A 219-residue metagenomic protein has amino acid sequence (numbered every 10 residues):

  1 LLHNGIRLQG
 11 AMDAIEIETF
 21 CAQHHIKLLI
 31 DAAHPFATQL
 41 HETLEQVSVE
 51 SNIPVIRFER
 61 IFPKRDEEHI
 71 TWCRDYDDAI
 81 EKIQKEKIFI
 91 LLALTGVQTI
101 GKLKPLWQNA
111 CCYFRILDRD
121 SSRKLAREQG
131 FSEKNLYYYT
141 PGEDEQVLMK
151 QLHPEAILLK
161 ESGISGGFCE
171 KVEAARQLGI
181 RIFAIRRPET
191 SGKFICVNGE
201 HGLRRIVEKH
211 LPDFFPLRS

Functional and structural regions predicted by a protein language model:
L1-A11, E67-E68, R123-Q129: N-terminal beta-loop-helix "entrance" segment that forms/cooperates in small-molecule cofactor or anionic ligand
N4-C21, L136-D144: Glycine-rich, highly charged phosphate/nucleotide-binding loops
R7-A11, H69-A79, L136-Y139, I195-L203: Short acidic-hydrophobic, aromatic-tinged amphipathic segments that line or gate anion-handling sites
E18-A79: Glycine/small-residue-rich loop that forms an oxyanion/phosphate-binding "nest" at active or ligand-binding sites
H25-I26, H153-E155: Proline-aspartate-enriched helix->loop->beta-strand connector
V49-I56, A110, Q177-R181: A short helix->loop->beta-strand "cap" motif at the edges of active sites that frequently abuts
I56, R60-P63, D75, A79 (+4 more regions): Conserved mixed alpha/beta catalytic, RNA-binding, or beta-rich assembly cores of soluble enzyme, regulatory
L152, S162-I164, F168, I182-S219: C-terminal functional extensions of proteins
